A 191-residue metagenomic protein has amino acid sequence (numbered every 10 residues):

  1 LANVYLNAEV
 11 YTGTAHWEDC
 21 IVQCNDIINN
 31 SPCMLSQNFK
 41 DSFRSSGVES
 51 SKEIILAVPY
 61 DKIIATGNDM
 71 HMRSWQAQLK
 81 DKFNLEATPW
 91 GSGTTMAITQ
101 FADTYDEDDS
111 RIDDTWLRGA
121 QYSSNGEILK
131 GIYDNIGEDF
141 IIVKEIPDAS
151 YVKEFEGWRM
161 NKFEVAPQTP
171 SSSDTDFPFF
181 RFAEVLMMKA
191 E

Functional and structural regions predicted by a protein language model:
L1-I28, L56, D109, D176-E191: Extended, hydrophobic/aromatic-rich amphipathic alpha-helical segments that build helical scaffolds
C33-E191: Elongated scaffold/linker segments in the mid-to-C-terminal portions of large proteins
